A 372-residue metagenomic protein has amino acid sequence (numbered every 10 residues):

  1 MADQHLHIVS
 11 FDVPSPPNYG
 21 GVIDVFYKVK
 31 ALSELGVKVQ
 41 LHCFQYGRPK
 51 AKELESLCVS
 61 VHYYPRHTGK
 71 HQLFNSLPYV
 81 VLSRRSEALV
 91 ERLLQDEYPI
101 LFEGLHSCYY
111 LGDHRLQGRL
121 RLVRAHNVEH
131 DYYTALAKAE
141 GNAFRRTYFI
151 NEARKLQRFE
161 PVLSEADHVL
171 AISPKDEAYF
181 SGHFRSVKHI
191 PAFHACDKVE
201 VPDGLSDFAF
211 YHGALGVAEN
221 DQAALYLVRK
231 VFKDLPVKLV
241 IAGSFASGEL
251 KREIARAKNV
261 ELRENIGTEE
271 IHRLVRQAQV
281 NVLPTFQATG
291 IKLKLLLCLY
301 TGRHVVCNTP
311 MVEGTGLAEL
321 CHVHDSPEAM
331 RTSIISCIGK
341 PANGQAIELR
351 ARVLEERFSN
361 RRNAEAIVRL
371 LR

Functional and structural regions predicted by a protein language model:
M1-S60, Q95: N-terminal subdomain of nucleotide-sugar transferases
R84, P341-R372: A charged, aromatic-enriched C-terminal amphipathic alpha-helix characteristic of glycosyltransferases across folds
A88-L94, E129-Y132, E140-V169: Membrane-proximal helix-turn-helix segments that form the acceptor-binding/catalytic region of lipid-linked
E91-Y109, L120-L122: Short N-terminal targeting/anchoring amphipathic segment
I100, L116-A139: Active-site proximal beta-strand in glycosyltransferases
F149-V199: Donor nucleotide-sugar binding/catalytic pocket of nucleotide-sugar-dependent glycosyltransferases
H189-R256, E261-R276: Conserved catalytic-core segment of nucleotide-activated headgroup transferases in glycan assembly
V275-G290, T301-R303: Acidic donor-binding loop of glycosyltransferase active sites
